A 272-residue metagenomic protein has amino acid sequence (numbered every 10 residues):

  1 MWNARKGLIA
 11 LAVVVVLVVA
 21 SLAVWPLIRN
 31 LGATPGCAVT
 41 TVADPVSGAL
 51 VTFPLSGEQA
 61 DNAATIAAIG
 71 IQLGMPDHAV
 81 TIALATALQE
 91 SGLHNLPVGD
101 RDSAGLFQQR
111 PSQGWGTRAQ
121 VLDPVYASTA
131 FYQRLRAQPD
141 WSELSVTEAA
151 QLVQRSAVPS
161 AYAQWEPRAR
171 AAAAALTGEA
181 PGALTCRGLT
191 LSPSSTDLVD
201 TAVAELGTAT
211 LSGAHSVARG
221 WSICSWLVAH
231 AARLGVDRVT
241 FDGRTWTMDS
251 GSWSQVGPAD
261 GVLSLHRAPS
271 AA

Functional and structural regions predicted by a protein language model:
M1-A68, E179-G182: N-terminal export signals and maturation junctions of secreted/periplasmic proteins
M1-K6, V236-G243: Long, contiguous non-domain N-terminal segments
G36-P54, E58, G92-V146, L152-V158: Peptidoglycan-targeting cell-wall enzymes and recognition modules
F53-D61, L73-V80, R118-Y126, E143-T147 (+3 more regions): Soluble non-cytosolic domains of exported or imported proteins
A67, D77-G92, L152-Q154: Short, functionally critical alpha-helical segments immediately adjacent to catalytic or ligand/cofactor-binding
Y126-S212, H230-A231, R238-M248, L263-A271: Catalytic and binding regions of secreted/periplasmic enzymes and modules that target cell-wall glycans
A218, W246-Q255: Conserved SxxK-family serine transpeptidase/carboxypeptidase catalytic domain of penicillin-binding proteins
R219-A232: Mature extracytoplasmic domains of secretory-pathway proteins
